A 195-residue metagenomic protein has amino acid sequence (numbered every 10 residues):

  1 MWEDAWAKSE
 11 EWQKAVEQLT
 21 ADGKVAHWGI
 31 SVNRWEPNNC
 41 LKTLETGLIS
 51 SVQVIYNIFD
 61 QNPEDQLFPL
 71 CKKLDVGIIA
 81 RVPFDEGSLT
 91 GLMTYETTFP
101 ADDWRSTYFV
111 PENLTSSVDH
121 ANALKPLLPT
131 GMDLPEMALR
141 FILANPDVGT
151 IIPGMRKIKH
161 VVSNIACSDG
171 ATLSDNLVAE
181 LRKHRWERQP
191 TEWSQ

Functional and structural regions predicted by a protein language model:
M1-I58, Q66: Glycine/proline-rich, positively charged, aromatic-decorated active-site loop/lid region on the catalytic face
Q13-E17, C40-L41, E64-C71, A121 (+3 more regions): Short amphipathic alpha-helical segments and helix-helix/interface helices
T20, P83, T97, A101 (+1 more regions): Conserved short secondary-structure transition element at the edge of the structured enzyme core that lines
K24-V25, L44-S51, K72-I78, D147-V148 (+1 more regions): Glycine-enriched alpha-helix->loop->beta-strand junction motifs that scaffold or abut catalytic
W28, V52, C71, I78-R81 (+3 more regions): Conserved, mostly hydrophobic/aromatic
R34, Y56-D60, V82-L89, F141 (+1 more regions): Glycine-rich beta-alpha junction loops
N38-K42, S88, H160-S163: Phosphate- and divalent-cation-binding pockets in alpha/beta enzyme and binding domains that engage nucleotide-derived
P63-D103: Aromatic-lined glycan-binding groove of carbohydrate-active enzymes
